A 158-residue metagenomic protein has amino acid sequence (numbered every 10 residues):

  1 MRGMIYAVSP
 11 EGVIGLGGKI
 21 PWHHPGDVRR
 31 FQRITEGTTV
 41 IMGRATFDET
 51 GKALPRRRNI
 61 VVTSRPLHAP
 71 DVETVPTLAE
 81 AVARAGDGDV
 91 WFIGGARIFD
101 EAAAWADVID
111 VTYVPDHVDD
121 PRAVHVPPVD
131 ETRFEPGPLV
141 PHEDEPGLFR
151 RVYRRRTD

Functional and structural regions predicted by a protein language model:
M1-D158: Enzymes that bind and transform nitrogen-containing heteroaromatic metabolites
